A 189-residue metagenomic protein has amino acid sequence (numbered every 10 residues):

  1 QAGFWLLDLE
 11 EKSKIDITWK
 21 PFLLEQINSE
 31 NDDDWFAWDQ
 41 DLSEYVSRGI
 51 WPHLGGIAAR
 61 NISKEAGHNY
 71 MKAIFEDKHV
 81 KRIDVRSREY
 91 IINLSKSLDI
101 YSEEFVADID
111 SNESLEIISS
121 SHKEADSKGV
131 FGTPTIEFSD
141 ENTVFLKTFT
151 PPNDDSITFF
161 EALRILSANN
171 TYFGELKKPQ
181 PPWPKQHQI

Functional and structural regions predicted by a protein language model:
Q1-Y90, A162-L166, G174-H187: Structural alpha/beta surface segment adjacent to cysteine/selenocysteine redox centers across thiol/disulfide enzymes
W5-E10, K81, V85-I189: C-terminal cap of thioredoxin/glutaredoxin-like
